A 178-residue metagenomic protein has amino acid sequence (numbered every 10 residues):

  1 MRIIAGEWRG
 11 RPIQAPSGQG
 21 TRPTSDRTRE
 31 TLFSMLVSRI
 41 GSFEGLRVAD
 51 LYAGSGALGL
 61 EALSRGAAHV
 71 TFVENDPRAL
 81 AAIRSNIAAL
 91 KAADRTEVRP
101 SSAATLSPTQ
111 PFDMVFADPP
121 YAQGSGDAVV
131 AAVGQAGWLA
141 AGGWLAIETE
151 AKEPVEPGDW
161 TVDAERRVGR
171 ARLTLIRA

Functional and structural regions predicted by a protein language model:
M1-A178: Class I S-adenosyl-L-methionine-dependent methyltransferase catalytic core
